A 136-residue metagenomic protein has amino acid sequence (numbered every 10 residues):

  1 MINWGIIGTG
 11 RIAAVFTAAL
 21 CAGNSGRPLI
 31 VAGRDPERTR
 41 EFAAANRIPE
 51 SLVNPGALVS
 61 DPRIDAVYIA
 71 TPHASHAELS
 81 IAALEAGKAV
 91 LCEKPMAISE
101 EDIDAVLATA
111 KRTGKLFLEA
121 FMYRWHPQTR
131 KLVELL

Functional and structural regions predicted by a protein language model:
M1-N46: N-terminal Rossmann-like dinucleotide-binding module
N3, R27-P28, R47, R63-A66 (+2 more regions): Structural signature of beta-strand start/N-cap positions in the alpha/beta core of ABC transporter nucleotide-binding
T9, I69, P95, A120-F121: Glycine- and other small-residue-rich loops at beta-strand/loop junctions that grip anionic moieties
A19, G23, F42-N46, I81-A82 (+3 more regions): Alpha-helical structural signal in soluble globular domains
R40, P55-V59, V133: Short hydrophobic/charged patches on amphipathic alpha-helices used for structural packing and interfaces
P49-T109: Beta-loop-alpha module in the N-terminal Rossmann-like domain of NAD(P)-dependent dehydrogenases, especially those
A97-L136: A contiguous active-site-proximal alpha/beta segment in oxidoreductase catalytic domains
